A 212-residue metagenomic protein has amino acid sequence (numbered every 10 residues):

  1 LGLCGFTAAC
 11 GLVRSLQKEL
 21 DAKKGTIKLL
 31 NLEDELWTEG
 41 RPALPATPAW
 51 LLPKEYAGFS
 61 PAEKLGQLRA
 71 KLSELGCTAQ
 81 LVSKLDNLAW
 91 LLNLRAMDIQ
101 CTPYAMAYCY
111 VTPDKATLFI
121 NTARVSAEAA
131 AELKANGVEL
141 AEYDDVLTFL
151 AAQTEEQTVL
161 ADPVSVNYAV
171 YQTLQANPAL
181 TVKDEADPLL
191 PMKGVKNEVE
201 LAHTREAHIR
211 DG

Functional and structural regions predicted by a protein language model:
L1-G212: Terminal domain-start leader segments
